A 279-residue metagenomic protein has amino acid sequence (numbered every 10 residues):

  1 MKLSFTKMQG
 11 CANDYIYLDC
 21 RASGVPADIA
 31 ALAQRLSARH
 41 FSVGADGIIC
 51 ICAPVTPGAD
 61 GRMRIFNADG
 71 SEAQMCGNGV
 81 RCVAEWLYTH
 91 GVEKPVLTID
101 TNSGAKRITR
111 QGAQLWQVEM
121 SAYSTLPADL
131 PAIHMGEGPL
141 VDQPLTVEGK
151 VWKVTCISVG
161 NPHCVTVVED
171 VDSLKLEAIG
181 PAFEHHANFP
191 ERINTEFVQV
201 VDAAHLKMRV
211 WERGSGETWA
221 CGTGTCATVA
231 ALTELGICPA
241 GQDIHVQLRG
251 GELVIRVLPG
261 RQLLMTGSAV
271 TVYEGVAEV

Functional and structural regions predicted by a protein language model:
M1-A113, V165-V279: A glycine-rich beta-to-alpha transition motif near the start of alpha/beta enzyme domains, typified by
A73, S121, A128-A132, V167: Flexible, glycine/proline-enriched loop segments at strand-loop-helix junctions that form or flank small-ligand binding
W116-M120: Intrinsically disordered, low-complexity regions enriched in acidic/Ser/Thr/Pro/Gln residues
S124-K153: Active-site glycine-rich loop that binds ribose-phosphate moieties when present
